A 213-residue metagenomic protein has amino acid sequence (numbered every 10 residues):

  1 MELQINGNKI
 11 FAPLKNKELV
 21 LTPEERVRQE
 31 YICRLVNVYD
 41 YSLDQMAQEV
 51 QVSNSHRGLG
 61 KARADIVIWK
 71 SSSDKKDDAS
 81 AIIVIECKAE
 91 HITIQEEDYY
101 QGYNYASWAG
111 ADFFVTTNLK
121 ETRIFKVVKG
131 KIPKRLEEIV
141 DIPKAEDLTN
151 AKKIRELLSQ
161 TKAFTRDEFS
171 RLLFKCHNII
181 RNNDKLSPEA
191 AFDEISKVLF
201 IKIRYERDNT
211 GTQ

Functional and structural regions predicted by a protein language model:
M1-Q213: Non-catalytic, mostly N-terminal accessory regions of nucleic-acid modification and defense proteins
